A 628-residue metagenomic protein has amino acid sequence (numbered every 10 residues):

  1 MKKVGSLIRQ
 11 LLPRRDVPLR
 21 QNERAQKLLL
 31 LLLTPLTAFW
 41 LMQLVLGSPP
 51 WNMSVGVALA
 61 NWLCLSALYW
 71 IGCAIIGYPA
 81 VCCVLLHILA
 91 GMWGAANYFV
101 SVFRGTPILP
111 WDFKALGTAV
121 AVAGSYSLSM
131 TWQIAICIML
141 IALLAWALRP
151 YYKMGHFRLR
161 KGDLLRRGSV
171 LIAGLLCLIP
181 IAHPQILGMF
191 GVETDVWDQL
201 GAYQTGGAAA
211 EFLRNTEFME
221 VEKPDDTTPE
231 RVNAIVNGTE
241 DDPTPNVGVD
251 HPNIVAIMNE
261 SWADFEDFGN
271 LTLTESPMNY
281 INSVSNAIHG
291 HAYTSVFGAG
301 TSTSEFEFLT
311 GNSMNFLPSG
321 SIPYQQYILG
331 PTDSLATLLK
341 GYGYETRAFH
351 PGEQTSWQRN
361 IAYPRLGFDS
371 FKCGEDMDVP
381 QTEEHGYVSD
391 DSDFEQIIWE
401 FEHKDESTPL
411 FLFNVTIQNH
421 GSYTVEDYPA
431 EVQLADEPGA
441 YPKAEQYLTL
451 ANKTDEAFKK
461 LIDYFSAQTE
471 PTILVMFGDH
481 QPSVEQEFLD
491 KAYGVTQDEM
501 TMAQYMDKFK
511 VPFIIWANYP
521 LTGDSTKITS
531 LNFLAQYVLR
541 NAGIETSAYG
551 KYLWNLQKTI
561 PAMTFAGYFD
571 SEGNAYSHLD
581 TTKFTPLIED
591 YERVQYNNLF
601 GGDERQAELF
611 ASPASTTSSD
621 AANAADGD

Functional and structural regions predicted by a protein language model:
K2-L200: Transmembrane and membrane-interface helices of multi-pass, inner-membrane envelope-modifying transferases
I8, N22, G207, D333-S334 (+1 more regions): Serine-centered coil/turn micro-motif
D16-V17, Q21-L32, A58-W62, H251 (+3 more regions): Helix-boundary/low-complexity linker signature
F113-L116, T205-N215, D225, P229 (+3 more regions): Alpha-helix initiation and N-capping motif
L128, L144, G207, D226 (+2 more regions): Membrane-proximal envelope biogenesis segments
I181-A256: Membrane-interface segments at or immediately adjacent to transmembrane helices that form the boundary between
E240-G248, N259, D264-D628: Solvent-exposed soluble domains appended to multi-pass membrane proteins
